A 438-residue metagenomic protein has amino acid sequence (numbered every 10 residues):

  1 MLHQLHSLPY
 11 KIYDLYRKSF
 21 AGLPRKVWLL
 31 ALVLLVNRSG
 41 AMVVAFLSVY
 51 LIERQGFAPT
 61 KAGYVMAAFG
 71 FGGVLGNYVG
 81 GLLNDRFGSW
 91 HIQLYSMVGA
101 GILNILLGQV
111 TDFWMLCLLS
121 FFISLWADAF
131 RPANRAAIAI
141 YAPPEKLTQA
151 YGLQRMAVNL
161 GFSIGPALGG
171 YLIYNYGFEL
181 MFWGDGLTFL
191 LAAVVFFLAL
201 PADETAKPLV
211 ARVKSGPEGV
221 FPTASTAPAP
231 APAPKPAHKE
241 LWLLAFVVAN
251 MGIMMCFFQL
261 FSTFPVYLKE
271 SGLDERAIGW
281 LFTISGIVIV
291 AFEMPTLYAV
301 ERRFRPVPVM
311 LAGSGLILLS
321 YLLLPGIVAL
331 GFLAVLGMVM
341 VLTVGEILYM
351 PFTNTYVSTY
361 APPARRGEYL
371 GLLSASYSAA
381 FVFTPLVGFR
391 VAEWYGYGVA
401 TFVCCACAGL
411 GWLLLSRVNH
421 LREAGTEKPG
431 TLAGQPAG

Functional and structural regions predicted by a protein language model:
L2-P24, D203-V248, G434, G438: Juxtamembrane intracellular "pre-TM" segments in multi-pass secondary transporters
F20-G70, W242-A249, M254-L281: Helix-loop boundary and gating motifs at the non-cytosolic
M42, G70-V74, Y78, F162-S163 (+2 more regions): Residue-level signature of mid-helix packing/kink "hotspots" within the transmembrane helices of 12-pass Major
G76-G88, I173, F292-R305: Helix-to-loop junctions at the C-terminal end of transmembrane segments in multipass secondary transporters
V98-T111, G315-A329: C-terminal ends and interior cores of transmembrane alpha-helices in multi-pass membrane transporters/permeases
F121-L160: Cytoplasmic helix-loop-helix junction between adjacent transmembrane helices in 12-TM secondary transporters
M181-F197, T401-S416: Symmetry-related core transmembrane helices of the 12-TM Major Facilitator Superfamily/SLC fold
